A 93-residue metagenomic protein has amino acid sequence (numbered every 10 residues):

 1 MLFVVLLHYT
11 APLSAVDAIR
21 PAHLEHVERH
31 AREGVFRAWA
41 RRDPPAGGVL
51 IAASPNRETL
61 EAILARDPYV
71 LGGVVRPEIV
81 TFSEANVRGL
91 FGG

Functional and structural regions predicted by a protein language model:
M1-G93: Conserved, structured core segments of small domains
